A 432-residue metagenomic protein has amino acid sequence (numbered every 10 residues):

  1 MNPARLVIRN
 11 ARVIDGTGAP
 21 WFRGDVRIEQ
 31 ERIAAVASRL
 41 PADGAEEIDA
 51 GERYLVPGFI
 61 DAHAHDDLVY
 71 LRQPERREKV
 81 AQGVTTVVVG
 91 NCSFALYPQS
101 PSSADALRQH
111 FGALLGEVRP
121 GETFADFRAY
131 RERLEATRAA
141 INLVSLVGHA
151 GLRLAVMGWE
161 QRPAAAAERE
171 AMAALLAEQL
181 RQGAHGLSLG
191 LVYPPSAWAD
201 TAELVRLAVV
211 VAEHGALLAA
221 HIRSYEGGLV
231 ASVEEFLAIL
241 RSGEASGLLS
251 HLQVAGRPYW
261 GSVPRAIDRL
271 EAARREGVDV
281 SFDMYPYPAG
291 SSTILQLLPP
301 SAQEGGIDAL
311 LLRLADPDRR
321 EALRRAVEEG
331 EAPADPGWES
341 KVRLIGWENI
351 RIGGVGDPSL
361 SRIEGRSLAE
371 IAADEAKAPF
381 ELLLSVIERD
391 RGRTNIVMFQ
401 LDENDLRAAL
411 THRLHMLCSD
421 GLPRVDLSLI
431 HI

Functional and structural regions predicted by a protein language model:
M1-L6, R12-G58, Q73: Histidine-rich, glycine-flanked metal-binding segment
A11, E31, E52, H63 (+7 more regions): Divalent metal-coordination and catalytic microenvironments
A42, A50-P120: Metal-associated gating/positioning segment near the N- to mid-region
D67-Y70, F94-Y97, V192-S196, S224-V230 (+2 more regions): Active-site environment of divalent metal-dependent phosphoester hydrolases
Q109-T123, G158-A166, P195-W198, A219 (+2 more regions): Glycine-rich tight-turn/loop motif centered on a GG-T
P120-Y130, L134: Core domains of carbohydrate- and sulfate-ester-processing enzymes
Y130-L134, A139-N142, L146-A166, M172-Y193 (+3 more regions): Active-site neighborhoods of metal-dependent hydrolases
E178-F236: Divalent metal-binding pocket/active-site signature
